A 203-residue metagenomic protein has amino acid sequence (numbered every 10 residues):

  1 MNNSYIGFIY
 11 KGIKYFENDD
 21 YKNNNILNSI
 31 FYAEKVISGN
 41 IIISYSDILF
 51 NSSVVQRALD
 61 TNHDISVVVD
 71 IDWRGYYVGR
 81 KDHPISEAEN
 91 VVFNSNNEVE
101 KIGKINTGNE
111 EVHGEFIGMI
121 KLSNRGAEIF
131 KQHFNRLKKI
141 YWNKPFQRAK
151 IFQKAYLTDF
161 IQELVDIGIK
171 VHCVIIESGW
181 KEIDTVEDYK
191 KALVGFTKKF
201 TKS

Functional and structural regions predicted by a protein language model:
M1-N40, I151: Conserved N-terminal catalytic core of the sugar/cofactor nucleotidyltransferase
G12-K14, E98, K170-H172: Conserved beta-strand segments of alpha/beta enzyme cores
E17-D19, Y45, V69: Short loop/edge segments at beta-strand edges and connector loops that shape dinucleotide/nucleotide cofactor-binding
I26-L27, I48, K154-D159: Conserved glycosyltransferase catalytic-site signature
G39-L49: Short beta-strand-to-loop acidic/aromatic patch adjacent to the donor-nucleotide binding site
G39-N40, H63, I169: Short coil/turn segments at beta-strand junctions that form active-site/ligand-binding loops
S52-H133, L137: Conserved core of the sugar-phosphate nucleotidyltransferase
N109-S203: Conserved alpha/beta core of the MobA/IspD/sugar-nucleotide pyrophosphorylase nucleotidyltransferase superfamily
